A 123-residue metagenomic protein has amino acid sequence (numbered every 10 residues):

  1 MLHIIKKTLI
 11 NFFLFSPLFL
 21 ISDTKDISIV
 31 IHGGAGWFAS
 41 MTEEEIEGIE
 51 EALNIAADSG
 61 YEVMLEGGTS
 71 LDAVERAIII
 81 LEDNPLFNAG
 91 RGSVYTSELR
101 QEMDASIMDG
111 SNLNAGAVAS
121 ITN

Functional and structural regions predicted by a protein language model:
M1-K25: Bacterial Sec-dependent N-terminal signal peptides
D23-N123: Alpha/propeptide regions of enzymes that mature by internal proteolysis
